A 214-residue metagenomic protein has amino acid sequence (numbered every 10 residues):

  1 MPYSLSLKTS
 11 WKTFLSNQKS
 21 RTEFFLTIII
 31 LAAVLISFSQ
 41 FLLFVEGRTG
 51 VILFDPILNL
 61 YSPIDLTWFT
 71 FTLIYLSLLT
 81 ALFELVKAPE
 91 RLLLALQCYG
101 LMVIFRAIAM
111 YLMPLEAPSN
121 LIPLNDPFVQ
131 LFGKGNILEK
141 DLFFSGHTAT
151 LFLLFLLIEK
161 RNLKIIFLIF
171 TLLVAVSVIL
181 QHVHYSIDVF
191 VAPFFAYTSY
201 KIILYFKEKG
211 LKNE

Functional and structural regions predicted by a protein language model:
P2-S77, L115, I122: N-terminal transmembrane-helix/juxtamembrane module of multi-pass inner/ER membrane proteins
I30-F38, L42, F105-M110, F195-Y200: Alpha-helical transmembrane segments of multipass membrane proteins
L35-S37, V103-A109, T171-H182: Aromatic-anchored segments of alpha-helical transmembrane domains
V45-F54, V86-K164, T171, L211-E214: Membrane-interface loops
L73, A149, S186, F190: Active-site His/Glu-centered metal-binding helix of metallohydrolases
L78-F83, T148-F167, P193-I203: Membrane-interfacial alpha-helical segments at the cytosolic side of multi-pass membrane proteins
D141-F143, L173-S199: Interfacial helix-loop-helix junctions of multi-pass membrane proteins
I202-E214: Membrane-proximal cytoplasmic C-terminal regulatory module of class A 7TM GPCRs
